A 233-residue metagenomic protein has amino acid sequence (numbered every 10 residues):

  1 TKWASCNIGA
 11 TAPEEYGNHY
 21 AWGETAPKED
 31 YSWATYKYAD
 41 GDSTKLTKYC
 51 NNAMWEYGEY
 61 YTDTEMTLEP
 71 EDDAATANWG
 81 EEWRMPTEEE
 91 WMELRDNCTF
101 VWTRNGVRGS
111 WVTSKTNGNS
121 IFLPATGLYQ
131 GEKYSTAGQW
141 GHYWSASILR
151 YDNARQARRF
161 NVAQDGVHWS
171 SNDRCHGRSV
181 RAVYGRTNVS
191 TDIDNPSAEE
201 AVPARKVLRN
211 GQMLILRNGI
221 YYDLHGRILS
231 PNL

Functional and structural regions predicted by a protein language model:
T1-V189: Conserved positions within compact, well-structured domain cores
W3, L229-S230: Generic structural signal for well-ordered beta-strand positions
V180, G219-Y221: Hydrophobic beta-strand positions in blades of beta-propellers and related beta-sheet-rich domains
G185-R217, I228-L229: Residue-level detector of functionally pivotal "anchor" positions at catalytic/ligand-binding pockets or at interdomain
Y222-R227: Short, glycine-anchored, charge-dense loop/turn motifs used at functional sites
